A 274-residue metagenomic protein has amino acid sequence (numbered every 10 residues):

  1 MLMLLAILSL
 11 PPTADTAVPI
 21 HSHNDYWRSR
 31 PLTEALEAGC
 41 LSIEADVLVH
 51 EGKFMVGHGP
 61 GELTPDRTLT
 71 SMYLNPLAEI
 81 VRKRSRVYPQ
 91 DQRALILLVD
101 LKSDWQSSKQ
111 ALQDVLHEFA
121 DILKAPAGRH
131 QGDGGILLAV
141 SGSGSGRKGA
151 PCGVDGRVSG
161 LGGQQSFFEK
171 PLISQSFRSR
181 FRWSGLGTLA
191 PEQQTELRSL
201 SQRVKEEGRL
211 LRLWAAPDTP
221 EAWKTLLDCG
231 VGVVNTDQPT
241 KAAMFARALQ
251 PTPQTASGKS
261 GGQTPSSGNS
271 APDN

Functional and structural regions predicted by a protein language model:
M1-L10: Sec-dependent N-terminal signal peptides
L10-N274: Phosphate-group recognition and catalysis centered on beta-loop-alpha active-site segments
